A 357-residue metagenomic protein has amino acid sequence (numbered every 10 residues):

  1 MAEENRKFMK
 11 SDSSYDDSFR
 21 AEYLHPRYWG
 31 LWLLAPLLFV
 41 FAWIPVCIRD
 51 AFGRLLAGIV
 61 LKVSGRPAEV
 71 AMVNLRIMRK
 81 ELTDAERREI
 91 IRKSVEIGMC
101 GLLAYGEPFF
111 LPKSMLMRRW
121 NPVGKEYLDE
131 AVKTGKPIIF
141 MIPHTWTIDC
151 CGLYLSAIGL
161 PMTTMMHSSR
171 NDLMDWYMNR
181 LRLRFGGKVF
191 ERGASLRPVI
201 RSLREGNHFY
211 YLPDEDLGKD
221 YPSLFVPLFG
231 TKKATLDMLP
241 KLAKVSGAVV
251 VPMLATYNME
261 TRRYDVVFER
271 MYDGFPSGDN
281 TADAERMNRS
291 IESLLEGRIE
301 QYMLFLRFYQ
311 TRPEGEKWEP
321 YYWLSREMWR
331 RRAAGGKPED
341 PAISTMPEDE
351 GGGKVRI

Functional and structural regions predicted by a protein language model:
A2-I142, D175-R180, G186, R330-I357: Membrane-anchoring hydrophobic helices of lipid-metabolizing enzymes
A2-K10, Y15, F19-A21, R88-R92 (+3 more regions): Non-catalytic C-terminal accessory region of glycerolipid acyltransferases and related lyso-lipid remodeling enzymes
P36, V70, E126, C150 (+4 more regions): Short Gly/charged-rich anion-binding patches and loops
D50, D84-A85, T164, E191 (+2 more regions): A generic structural-conservation signal
R118-N121, N171, V189-R192, K232-K233 (+1 more regions): A conditional alpha-helix N-cap/helix-loop micro-motif detector
T134-G193, E205, G218-L224, L228: Catalytic core of membrane glycerolipid acyltransferases/transacylases, capturing the structured, soluble-facing
